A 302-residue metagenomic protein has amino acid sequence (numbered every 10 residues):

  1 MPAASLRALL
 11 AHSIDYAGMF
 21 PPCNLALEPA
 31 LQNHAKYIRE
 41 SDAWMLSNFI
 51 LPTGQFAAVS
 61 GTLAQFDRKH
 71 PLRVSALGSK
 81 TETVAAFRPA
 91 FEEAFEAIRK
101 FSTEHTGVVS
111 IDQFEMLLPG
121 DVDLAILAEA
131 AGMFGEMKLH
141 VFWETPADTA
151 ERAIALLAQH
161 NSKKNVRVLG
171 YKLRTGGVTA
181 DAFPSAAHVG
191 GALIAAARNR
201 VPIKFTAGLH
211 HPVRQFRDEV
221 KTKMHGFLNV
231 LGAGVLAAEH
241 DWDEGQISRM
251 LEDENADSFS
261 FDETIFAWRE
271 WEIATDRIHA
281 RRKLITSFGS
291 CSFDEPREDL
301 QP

Functional and structural regions predicted by a protein language model:
M1-V141, T145, L236-P302: Alpha/beta catalytic barrel-like cores
L63, R88, A128, A155-L157 (+3 more regions): General "foldedness" signal
V122-G191: Domain-core and long-helix interface of multi-subunit machines
E151, N165, L169-Q246: Catalytic alpha/beta core domains of metabolic enzymes, predominantly
